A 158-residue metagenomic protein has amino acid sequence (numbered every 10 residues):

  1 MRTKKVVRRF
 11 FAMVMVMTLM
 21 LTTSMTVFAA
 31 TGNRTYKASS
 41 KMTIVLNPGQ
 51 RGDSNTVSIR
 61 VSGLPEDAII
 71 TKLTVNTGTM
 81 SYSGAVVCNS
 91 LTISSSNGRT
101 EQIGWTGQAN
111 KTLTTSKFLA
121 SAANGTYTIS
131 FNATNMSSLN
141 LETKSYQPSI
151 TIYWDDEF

Functional and structural regions predicted by a protein language model:
R2-V14: Bacterial N-terminal signal peptides that target proteins for export
R9, L21-K37: Sec-dependent signal peptide cleavage junction
A30-V57: Flexible, small-residue-rich N-terminal segments that precede or flank a structured functional core
P48-L64, N110-T115, T151: Short beta-strands within extracellular/lumenal beta-sheet-rich domains
G63, T79-S81, N135: Extracellular acidic, Ser/Thr/Pro-rich low-complexity tracts
A68-S81: A short beta-strand element within beta-rich, extracytoplasmic domains of secreted/secretory-pathway proteins
S83-E101: Short, surface-exposed beta-strand/strand-loop-strand elements in extracellular ectodomains
S95-F158: Cysteine-clustered segments with highest specificity for TGF-beta superfamily mature ligands
